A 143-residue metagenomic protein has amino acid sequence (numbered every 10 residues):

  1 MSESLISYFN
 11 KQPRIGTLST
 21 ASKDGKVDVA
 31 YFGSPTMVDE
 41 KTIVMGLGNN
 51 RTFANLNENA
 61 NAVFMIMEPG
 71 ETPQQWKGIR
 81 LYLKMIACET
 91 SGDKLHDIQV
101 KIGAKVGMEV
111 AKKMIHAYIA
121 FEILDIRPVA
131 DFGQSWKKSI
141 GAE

Functional and structural regions predicted by a protein language model:
M1-K11: Extreme N-terminal tail/first-helix region
I6-S7, G33-S34, G107-A111: A generic local secondary-structure boundary/capping motif
F9-G48, F64: Short beta-strand segments
T20, E68, E122-D125: Short, structured patches in soluble enzyme cores that scaffold and shape functional sites
L47-N50, E122-L124: A structural micro-motif recognizing beta-strand termini and the immediately following turn/loop segments
N50-I102: Short, structured beta-strand-loop surface elements
R80-E143: C-terminal edge-of-domain segments
